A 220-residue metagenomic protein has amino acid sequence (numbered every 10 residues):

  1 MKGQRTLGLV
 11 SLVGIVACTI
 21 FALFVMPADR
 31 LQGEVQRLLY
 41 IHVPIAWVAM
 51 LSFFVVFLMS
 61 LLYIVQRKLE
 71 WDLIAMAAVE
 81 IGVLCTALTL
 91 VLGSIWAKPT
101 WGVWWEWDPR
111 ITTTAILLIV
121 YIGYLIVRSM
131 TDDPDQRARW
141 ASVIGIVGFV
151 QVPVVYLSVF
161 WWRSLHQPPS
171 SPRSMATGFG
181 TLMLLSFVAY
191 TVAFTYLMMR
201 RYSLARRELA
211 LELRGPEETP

Functional and structural regions predicted by a protein language model:
M1-P220: Polytopic transmembrane helical bundles with strong interfacial aromatic enrichment
